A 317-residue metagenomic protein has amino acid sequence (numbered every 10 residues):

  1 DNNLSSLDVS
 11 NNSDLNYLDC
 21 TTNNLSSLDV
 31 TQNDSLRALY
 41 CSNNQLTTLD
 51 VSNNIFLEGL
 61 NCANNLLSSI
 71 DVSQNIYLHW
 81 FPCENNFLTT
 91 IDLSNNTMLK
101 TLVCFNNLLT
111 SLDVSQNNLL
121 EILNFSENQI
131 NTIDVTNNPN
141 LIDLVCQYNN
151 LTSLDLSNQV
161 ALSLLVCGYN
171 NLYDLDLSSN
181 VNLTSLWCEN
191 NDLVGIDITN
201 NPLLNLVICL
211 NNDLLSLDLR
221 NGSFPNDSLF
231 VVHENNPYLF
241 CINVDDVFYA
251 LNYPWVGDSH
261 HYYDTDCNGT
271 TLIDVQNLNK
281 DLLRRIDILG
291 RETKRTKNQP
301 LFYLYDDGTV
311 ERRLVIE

Functional and structural regions predicted by a protein language model:
N2, N23, N44, N65 (+8 more regions): Consensus "Asn ladder" position of solenoid repeat domains
L7, L28, L49, I70 (+8 more regions): Canonical leucine-rich repeat
N12-L15, T31-L36, N54-L57, N75-L78 (+9 more regions): Leucine-rich repeat
L18-C20, L39-C41, E58-C62, H79-C83 (+8 more regions): Conserved hydrophobic beta-strand positions in leucine-rich repeat
V207-G269: Leucine-rich solenoid repeat scaffolds
D264-T293: Residue-level detector of functionally pivotal "anchor" positions at catalytic/ligand-binding pockets or at interdomain
T293-K294, E311: Generic structural signal for well-ordered beta-strand positions
F302-E317: C-terminal tail/sorting-segment detector
